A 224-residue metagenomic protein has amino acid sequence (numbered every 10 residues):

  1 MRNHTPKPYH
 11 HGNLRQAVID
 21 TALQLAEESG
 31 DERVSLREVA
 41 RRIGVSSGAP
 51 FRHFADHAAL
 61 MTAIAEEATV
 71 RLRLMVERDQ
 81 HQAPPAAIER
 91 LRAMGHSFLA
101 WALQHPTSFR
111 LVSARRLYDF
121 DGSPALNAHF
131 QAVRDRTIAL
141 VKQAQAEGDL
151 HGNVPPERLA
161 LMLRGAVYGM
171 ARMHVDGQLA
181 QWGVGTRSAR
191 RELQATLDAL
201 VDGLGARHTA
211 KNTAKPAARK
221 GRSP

Functional and structural regions predicted by a protein language model:
L14-L23, V39, I64-L72, V76 (+1 more regions): Generic hydrophobic, amphipathic alpha-helix propensity
A17, L25-A59, A63: Helix-turn-helix
A26, M61-A68, V112, V133: Alpha-helical DNA-contacting segments of helix-turn-helix folds
A63, E77-S108, P156-L163: Hydrophobic alpha-helical connector segments
E66-R92, G122-A128, Q143-A146: Amphipathic alpha-helical linker/stalk segments
R92-A114, I138-A139, R164-V175, D202 (+1 more regions): Helical hydrophobic small-molecule/effector-binding pocket
A100-A139, R158, V184-T186: Short secondary-structure transition hinges
S123-N127, A146-T196, R207-K215, R219-P224: Hydrophobic/aromatic-rich alpha-helical bundle segments in the mid-to-C-terminal region
